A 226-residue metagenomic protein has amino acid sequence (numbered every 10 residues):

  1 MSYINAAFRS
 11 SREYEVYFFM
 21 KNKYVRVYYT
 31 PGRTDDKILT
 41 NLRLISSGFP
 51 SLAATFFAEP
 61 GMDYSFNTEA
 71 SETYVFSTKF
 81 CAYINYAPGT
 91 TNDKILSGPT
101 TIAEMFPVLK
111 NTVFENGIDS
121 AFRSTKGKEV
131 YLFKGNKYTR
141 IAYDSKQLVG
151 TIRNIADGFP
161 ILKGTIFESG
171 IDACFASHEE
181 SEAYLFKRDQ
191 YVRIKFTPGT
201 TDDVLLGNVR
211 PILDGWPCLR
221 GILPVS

Functional and structural regions predicted by a protein language model:
M1-S226: Disulfide-stabilized extracellular ectodomains of secreted/luminal proteins, especially beta-rich
